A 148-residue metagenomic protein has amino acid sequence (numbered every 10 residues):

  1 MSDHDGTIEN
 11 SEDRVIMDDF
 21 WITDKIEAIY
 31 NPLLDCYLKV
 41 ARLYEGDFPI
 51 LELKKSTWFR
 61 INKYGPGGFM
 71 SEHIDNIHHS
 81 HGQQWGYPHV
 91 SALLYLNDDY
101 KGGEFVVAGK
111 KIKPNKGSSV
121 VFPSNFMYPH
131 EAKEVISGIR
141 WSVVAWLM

Functional and structural regions predicted by a protein language model:
M1-S119, M127-M148: Fe(II)/2-oxoglutarate oxygenase catalytic core
